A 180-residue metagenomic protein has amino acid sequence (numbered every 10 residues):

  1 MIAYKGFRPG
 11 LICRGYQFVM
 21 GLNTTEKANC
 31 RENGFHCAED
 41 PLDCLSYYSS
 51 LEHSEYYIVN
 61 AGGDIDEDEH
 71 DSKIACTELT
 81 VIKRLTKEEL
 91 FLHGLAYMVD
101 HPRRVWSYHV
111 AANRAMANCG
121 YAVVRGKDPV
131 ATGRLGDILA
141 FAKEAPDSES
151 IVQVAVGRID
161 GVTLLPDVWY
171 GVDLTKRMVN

Functional and structural regions predicted by a protein language model:
M1-N180: Short, glycine-biased loop/turn motifs at secondary-structure junctions and in low-complexity Ser/Thr/Pro-rich termini
